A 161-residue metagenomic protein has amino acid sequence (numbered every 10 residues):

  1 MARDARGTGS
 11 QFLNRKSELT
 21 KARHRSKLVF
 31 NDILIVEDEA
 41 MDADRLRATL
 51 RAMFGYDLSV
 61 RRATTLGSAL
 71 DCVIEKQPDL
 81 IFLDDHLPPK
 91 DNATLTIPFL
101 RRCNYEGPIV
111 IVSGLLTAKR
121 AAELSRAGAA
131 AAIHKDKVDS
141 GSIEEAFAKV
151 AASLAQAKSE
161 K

Functional and structural regions predicted by a protein language model:
M1-L34, D38-A48, M53, G67 (+1 more regions): Non-catalytic signal-transmission and effector/linker regions of two-component phosphorelay proteins
R47-A48, R62-L80, P88, S142: Acidic, metal-coordinating helix/loop segments flanking the phosphotransfer/catalytic sites of two-component signaling
A69, E123-L124: Residue preferences within the helical output face of two-component receiver
I74-K76, F99-E106, A127: Conserved phosphotransfer cores of two-component systems
F82-L100: Conserved phosphotransfer microenvironments
L115-K119: Negatively charged, flexible loop motifs adjacent to catalytic sites in prokaryotic signal transduction proteins
L124-A131: As written
